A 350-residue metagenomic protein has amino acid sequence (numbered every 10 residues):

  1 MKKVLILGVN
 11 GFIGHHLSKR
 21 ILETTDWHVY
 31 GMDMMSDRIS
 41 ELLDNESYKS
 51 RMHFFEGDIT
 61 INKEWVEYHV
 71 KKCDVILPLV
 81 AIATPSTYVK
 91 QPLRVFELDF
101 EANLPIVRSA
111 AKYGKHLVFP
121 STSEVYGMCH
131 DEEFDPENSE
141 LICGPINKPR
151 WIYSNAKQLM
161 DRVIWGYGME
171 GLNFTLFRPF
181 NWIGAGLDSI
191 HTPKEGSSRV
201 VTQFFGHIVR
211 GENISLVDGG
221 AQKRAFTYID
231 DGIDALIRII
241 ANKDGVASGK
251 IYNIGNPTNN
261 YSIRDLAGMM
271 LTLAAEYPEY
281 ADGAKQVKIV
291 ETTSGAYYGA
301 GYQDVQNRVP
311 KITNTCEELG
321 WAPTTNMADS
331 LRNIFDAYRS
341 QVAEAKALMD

Functional and structural regions predicted by a protein language model:
M1-V75: N-terminal Rossmann/SDR dinucleotide-binding element
L7, M32, I76-L79, L117-S123 (+1 more regions): SDR active-site strand-loop-helix element
I59-L98: NAD(P)H-binding glycine-rich loop region in Rossmannoid oxidoreductase-like domains and their noncatalytic homologs
I61, A102-P105, H116, E124 (+2 more regions): Conserved cofactor-binding/catalytic machinery of classical short-chain dehydrogenase/reductase
A81-R94, E101, K112-K115, P120-Y153 (+3 more regions): Active-site "gating" loop of Rossmann-like NAD(P)-dependent oxidoreductase/epimerase domains
Y88, C143-K148, F174, F180-P193 (+3 more regions): A conserved pocket-lining segment of Rossmann-fold NAD(P)-dependent short-chain dehydrogenase/reductase
N147-T175, F205-R210: Active-site Tyr-X1-5-Lys
I208-D350: C-terminal substrate-binding subdomain of Rossmann-fold SDR/epimerase-dehydratase oxidoreductases
